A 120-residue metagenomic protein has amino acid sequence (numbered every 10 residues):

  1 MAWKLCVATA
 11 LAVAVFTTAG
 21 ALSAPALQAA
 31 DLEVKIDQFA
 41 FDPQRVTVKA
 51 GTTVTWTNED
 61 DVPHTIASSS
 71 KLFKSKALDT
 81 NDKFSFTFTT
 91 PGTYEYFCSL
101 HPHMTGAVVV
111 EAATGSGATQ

Functional and structural regions predicted by a protein language model:
A2-A8, T18-Q120: Extracytoplasmic copper-binding redox domains, predominantly the cupredoxin/blue-copper superfamily
